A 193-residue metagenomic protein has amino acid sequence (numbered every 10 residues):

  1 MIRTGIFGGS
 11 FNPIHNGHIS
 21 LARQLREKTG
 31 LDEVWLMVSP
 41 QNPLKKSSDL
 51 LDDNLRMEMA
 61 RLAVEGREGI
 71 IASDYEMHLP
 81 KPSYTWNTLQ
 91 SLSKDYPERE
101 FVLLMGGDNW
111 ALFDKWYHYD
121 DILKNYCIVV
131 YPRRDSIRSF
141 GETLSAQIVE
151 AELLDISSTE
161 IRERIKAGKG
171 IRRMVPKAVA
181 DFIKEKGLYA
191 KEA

Functional and structural regions predicted by a protein language model:
M1-A193: Nucleotidyltransferase catalytic core that binds NTPs
